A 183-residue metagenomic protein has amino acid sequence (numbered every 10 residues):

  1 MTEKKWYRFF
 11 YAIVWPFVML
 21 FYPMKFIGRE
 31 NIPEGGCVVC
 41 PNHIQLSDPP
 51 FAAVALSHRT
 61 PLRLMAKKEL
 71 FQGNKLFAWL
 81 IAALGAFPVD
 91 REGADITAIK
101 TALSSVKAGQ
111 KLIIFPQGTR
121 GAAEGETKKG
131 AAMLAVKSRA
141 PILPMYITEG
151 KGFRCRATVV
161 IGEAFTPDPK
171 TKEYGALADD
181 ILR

Functional and structural regions predicted by a protein language model:
M1-G28, H58, G73-L84: A transmembrane-helix-recognition feature enriched in membrane-embedded lipid enzymes and envelope glyco-/phospholipid
M1-K5, I96-R183: Non-catalytic C-terminal accessory region of glycerolipid acyltransferases and related lyso-lipid remodeling enzymes
I13-V14, A83-P88, F115-T119: Short, basic, glycine/proline-bearing loop/turn elements
F21-K25, G93-I99: Glycine-rich, highly charged phosphate/nucleotide-binding loops
Y22, T60-L62, L84, Q110 (+1 more regions): A structural micro-motif
G28-I32, S104: Short amphipathic alpha-helix with an adjacent loop that forms part of the alpha/beta core around
P33-G93: Catalytic core of membrane glycerolipid acyltransferases/transacylases, capturing the structured, soluble-facing
